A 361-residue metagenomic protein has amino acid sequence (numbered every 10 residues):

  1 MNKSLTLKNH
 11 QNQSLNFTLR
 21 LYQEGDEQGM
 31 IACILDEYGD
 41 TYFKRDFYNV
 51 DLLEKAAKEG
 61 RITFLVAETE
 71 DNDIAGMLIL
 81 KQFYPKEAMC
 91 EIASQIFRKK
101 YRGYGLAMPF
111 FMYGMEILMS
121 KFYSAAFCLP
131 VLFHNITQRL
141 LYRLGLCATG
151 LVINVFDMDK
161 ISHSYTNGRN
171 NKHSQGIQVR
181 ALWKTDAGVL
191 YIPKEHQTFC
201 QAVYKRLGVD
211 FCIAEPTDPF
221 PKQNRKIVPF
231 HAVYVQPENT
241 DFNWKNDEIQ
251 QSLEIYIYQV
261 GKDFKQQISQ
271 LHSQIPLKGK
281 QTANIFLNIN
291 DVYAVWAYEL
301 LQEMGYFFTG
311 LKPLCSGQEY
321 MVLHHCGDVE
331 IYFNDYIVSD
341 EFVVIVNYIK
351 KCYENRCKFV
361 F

Functional and structural regions predicted by a protein language model:
M1-G25: Conserved N-terminal entry element of GNAT/NAT acetyltransferase domains
L21-K99, V131, P237-D263, H272 (+1 more regions): A conserved beta-strand-loop-helix scaffold within acyl/acetyltransferase catalytic domains
M30, I34, R45-F47, K58 (+3 more regions): Amide-forming acyltransferase catalytic core, primarily the GNAT-like/NAT-type and related acyltransferase folds
F97, G103-L118, A126-C128, F264-S273: Conserved acetyl-CoA-binding loop-helix of GNAT-fold acetyltransferases
L118-L132, K278-N288: Conserved GNAT acetyl-CoA-binding A-motif
L129, G145-G168, F307-E319: Conserved catalytic-core motifs of GNAT/GCN5-like acyltransferases
R139-L141, L301: Conserved active-site tyrosine of GNAT-family acetyltransferases
I289, Y298-F361: Non-catalytic C-terminal interaction regions
